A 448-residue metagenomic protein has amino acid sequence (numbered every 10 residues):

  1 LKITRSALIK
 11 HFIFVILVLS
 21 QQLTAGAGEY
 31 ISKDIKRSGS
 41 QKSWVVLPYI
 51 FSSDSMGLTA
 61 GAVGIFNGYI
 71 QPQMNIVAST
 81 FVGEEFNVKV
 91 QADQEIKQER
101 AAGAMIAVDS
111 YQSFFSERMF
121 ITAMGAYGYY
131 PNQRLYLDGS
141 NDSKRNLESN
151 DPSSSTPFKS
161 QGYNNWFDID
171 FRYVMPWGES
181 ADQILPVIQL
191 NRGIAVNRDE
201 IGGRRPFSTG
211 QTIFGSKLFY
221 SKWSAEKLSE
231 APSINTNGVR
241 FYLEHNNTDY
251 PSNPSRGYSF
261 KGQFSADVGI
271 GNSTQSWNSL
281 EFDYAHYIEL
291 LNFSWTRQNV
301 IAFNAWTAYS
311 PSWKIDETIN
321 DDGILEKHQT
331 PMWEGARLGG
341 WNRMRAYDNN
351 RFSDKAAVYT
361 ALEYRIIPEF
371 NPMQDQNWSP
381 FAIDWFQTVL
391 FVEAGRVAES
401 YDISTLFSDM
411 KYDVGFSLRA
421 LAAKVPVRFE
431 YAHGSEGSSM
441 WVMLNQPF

Functional and structural regions predicted by a protein language model:
L1-K33: Cleavable N-terminal export/targeting peptides
G26-T122, P131, P157, D168-R172 (+6 more regions): Outer-membrane beta-barrel initiation region
G28-K33, M124-A302, A398: Transmembrane beta-strand segments of outer-membrane beta-barrel domains in Gram-negative and organellar OMPs
W44-V46, M74-T80, M119-A123, T212-S216 (+9 more regions): Transmembrane beta-strands of outer-membrane beta-barrel proteins
T80-F167, W295-L338, T405, G437-V442: Outer-membrane beta-barrel translocator/channel fold
F114, A420-K424, H433-S435: A generic beta-sheet turn/junction motif
V239-Q376, F381: C-terminal outer-membrane beta-barrel translocator/porin domains of Gram-negative envelope proteins and their
F416-A422, G437-F448: Outer-membrane beta-barrel "beta-signal"
